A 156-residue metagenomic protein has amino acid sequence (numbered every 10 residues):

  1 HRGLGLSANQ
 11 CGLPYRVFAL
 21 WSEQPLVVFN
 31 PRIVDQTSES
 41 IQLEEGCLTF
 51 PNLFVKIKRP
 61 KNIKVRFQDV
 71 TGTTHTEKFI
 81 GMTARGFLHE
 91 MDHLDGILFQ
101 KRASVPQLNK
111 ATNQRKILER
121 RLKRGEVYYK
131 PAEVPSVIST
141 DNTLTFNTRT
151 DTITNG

Functional and structural regions predicted by a protein language model:
H1-G156: Positively charged
